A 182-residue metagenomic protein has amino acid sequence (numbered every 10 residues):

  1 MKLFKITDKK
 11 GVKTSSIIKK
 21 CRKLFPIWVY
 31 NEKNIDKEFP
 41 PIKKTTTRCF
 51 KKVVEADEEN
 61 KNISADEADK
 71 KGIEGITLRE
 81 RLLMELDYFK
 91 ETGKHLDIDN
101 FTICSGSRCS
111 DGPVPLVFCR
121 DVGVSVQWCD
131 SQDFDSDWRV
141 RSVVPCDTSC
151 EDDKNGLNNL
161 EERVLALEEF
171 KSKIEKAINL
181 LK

Functional and structural regions predicted by a protein language model:
M1-E74, L78-K182: A binding-site-centric feature that preferentially detects glycan-recognition modules on secreted/surface proteins
